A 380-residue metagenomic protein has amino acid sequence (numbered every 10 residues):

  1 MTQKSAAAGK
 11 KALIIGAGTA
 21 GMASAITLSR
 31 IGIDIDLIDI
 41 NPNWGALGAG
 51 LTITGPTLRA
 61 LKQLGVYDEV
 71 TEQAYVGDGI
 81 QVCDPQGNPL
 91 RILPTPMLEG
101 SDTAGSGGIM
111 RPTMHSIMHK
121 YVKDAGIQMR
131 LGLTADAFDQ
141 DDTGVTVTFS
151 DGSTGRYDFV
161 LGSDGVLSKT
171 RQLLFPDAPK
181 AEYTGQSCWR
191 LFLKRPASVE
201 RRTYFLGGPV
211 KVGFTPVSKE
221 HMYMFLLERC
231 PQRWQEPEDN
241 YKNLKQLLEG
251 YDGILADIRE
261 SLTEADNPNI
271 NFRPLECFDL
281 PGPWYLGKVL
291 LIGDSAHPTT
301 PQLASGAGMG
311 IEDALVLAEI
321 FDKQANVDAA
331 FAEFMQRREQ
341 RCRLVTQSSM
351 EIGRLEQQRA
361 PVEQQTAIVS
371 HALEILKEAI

Functional and structural regions predicted by a protein language model:
T2-I15, S29, T54-F175, P179-F192 (+2 more regions): Conserved N-terminal helical subregion
I14-D34, I38, L161-G162, N267-L355: Conserved mid-domain beta->alpha element of the FAD-binding
N41: Residues in the short beta-alpha loop(s) of Rossmann-like NAD(P)-binding domains
L167-S168, C188-R190, V210-G213, A296-H297: Histidine-centered metal-chelating micro-motifs
L191, R201-W234, L248-G253, L275: Active-site substrate-recognition segment that forms the wall of the catalytic cavity or substrate channel
R195-E200, R233, K323-Q324: Short helix-loop capping/hinge motifs at secondary-structure junctions, enriched in acidic/polar residues
E236-N271, V327, Q340: Flavin-binding catalytic cores
H371-I380: C-terminal auxiliary extensions adjacent to catalytic cores
